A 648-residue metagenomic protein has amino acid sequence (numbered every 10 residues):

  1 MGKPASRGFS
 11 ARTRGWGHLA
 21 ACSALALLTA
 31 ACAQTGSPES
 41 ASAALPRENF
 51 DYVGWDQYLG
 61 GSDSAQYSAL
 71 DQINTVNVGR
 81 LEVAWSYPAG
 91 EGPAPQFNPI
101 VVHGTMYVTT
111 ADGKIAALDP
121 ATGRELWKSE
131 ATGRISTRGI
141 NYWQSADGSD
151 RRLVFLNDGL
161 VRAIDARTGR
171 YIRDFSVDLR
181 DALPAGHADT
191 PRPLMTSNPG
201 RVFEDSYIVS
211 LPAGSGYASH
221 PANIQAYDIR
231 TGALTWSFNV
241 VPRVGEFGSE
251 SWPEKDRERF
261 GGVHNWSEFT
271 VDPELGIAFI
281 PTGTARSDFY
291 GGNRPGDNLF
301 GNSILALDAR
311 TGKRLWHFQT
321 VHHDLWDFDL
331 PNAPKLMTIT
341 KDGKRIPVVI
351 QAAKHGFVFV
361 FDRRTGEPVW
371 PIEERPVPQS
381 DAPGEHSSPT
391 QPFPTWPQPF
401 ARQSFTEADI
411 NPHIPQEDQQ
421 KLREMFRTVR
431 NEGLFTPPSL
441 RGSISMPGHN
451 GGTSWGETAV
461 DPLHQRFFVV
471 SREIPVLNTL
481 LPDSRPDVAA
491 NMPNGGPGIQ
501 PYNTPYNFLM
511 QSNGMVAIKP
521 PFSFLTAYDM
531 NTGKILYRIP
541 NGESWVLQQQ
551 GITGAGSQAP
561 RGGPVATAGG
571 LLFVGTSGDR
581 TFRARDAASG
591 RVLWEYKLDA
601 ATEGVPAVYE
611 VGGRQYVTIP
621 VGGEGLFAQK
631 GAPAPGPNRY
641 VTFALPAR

Functional and structural regions predicted by a protein language model:
M1-R14: N-terminal secretory signal peptides that target proteins for export/translocation
L28-A31: C-terminal motif of bacterial Sec signal peptides marking the signal peptidase cleavage site
Q34-Q72, S388-Q419, R423: N-terminal pre-domain segments of enzymes
W55-L59, G92-D112, R134-L160, R192-A218 (+12 more regions): Repeat-blade elements of multi-bladed beta-propeller folds
G61-A69, G92-Q96, A116, D288-F289 (+1 more regions): Short, solvent-exposed loop/turn elements at domain surfaces
V76-G90, I115-I135, D147, V161-P191 (+9 more regions): Extracytoplasmic/lumenal domain signature
G216-S219, R243, F260-S267, W316 (+8 more regions): Beta-propeller domains
Q391, T395-V476, S484-R485, G498 (+1 more regions): Long, low-complexity segments enriched in small/aliphatic residues
